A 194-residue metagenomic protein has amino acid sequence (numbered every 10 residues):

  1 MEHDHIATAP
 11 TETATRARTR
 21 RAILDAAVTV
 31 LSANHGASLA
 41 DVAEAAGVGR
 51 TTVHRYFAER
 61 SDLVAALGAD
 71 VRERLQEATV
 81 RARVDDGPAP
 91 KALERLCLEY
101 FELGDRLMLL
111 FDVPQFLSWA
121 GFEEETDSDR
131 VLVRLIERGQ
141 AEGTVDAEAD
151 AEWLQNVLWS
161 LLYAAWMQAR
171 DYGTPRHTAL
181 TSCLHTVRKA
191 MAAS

Functional and structural regions predicted by a protein language model:
M1-A45, D62-A65: Basic, helix-initiating cap at the start of DNA-binding domains
G47-F57: Short hydrophobic/aromatic patch on the recognition helix
F57, L63-V71, P114: Alpha-helical DNA-contacting segments of helix-turn-helix folds
D62, F101-R134, M167: Short secondary-structure transition hinges
A66, E77-R106, L117-A120: Hydrophobic alpha-helical connector segments
F111-Q115, F122, T126, E142-T186: Hydrophobic/aromatic-rich alpha-helical bundle segments in the mid-to-C-terminal region
